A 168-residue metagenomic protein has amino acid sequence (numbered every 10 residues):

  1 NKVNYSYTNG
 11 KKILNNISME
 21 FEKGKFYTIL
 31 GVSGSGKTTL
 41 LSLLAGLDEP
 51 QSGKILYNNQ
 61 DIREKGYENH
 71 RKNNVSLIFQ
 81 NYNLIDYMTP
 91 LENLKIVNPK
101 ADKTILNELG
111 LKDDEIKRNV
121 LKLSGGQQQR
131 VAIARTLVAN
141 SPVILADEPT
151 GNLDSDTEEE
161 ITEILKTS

Functional and structural regions predicted by a protein language model:
L14-N16: Conserved structural motif at the start of ABC-family nucleotide-binding domains
A45: Helix-to-loop junction immediately C-terminal to a conserved catalytic motif
G53-D61: Conserved ABC transporter NBD signature motif
I62-S76: ABC ATPase NBD coupling module
I105-L121: Conserved ABC nucleotide-binding domain
N119-L123, Q127-Q129: Conserved ABC ATPase signature
I144-D147: Catalytic Walker B motif of ABC-type/P-loop ATPase nucleotide-binding domains
